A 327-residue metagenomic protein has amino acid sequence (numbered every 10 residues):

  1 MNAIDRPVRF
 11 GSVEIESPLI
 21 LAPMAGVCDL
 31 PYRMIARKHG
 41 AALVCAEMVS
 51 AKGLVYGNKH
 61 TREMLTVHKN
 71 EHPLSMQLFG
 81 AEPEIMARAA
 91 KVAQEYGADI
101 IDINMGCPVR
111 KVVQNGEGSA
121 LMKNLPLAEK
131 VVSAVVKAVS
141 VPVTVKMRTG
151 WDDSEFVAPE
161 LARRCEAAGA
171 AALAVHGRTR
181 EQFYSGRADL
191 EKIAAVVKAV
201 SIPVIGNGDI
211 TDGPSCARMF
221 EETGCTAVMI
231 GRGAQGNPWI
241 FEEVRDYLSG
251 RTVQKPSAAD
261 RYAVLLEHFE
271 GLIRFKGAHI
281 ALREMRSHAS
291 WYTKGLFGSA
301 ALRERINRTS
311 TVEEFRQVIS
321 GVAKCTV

Functional and structural regions predicted by a protein language model:
M1-G11, I15, L19, A25 (+8 more regions): Alpha/beta catalytic cores of nucleotide-metabolism and tRNA/nucleoside-modifying enzymes
N2-R9, M24-D99: Glycine-rich, positively charged N-terminal anion/phosphate-binding segment
V8-I20, L54-L74, C107, K111-N115 (+2 more regions): N-terminal small/glycine-rich loop or linker at the start of catalytic domains across soluble metabolic enzymes
L19-P23, V44-A46, L74-L78, I101 (+4 more regions): Hydrophobic faces of well-ordered beta-strands that scaffold small-molecule active sites in alpha/beta enzyme cores
M24, V49-A51, F79-A81, G106-P108 (+4 more regions): Active-site beta-loop-alpha junctions enriched in small/polar residues
K38, A87-E117, L125-I202, R218 (+1 more regions): Alpha/beta enzyme core
